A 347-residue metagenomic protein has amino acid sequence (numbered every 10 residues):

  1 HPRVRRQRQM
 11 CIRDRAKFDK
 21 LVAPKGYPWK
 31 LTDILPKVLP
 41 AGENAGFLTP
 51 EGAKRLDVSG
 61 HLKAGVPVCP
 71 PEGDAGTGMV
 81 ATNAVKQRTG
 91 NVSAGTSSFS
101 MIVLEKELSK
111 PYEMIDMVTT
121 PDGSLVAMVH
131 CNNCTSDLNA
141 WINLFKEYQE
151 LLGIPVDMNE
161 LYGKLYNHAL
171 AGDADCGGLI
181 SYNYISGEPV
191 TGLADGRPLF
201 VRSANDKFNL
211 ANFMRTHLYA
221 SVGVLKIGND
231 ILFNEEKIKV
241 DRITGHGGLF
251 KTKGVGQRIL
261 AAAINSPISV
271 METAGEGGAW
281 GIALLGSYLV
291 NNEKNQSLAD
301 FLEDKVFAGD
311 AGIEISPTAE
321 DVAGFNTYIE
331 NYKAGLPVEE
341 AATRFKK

Functional and structural regions predicted by a protein language model:
H1-I12: Single conserved hydrophobic/aromatic residue that forms the stacking wall/gate of nucleotide- or nucleobase-binding
P2-V4, L62, K237: Short, flexible hinge/linker loops that cap or flank conserved catalytic cores
R6, K37-E51, C69-P70, I102-K347: Glycine/Thr-rich phosphate-binding loops that ligate phosphate moieties of nucleotide and other phosphorylated ligands
R8-M10, L31, K347: Intrinsic disorder/low-complexity segments enriched in polar/small residues
R13-D122, V255-L260: ATP-dependent carbohydrate kinase catalytic cores
